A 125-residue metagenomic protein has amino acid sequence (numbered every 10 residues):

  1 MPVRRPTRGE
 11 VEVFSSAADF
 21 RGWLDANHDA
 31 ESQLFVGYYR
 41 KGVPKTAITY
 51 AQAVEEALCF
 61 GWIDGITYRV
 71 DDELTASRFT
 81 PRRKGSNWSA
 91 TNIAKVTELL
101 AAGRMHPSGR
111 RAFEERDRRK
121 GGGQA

Functional and structural regions predicted by a protein language model:
M1-A125: Charge-dense, helix-prone N-terminal extensions
